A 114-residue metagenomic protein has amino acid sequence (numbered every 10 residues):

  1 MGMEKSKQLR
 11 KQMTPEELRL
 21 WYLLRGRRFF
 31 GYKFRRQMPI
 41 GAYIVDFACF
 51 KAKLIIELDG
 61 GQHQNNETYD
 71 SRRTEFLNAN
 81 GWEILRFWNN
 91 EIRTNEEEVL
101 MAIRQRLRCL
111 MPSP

Functional and structural regions predicted by a protein language model:
M1-K33, R108-P114: Solvent-exposed, charged helical/coil patches that constitute nucleic-acid or partner-interaction surfaces
L9, M13, G41-R106: Basic, amphipathic alpha-helical patches used to engage nucleic acids or provide basic targeting signals, exemplified
F30-Y32, R36, G41-V45: Short beta-strand or tight-loop elements that sit immediately N-terminal to catalytic metal-binding acidic residues
